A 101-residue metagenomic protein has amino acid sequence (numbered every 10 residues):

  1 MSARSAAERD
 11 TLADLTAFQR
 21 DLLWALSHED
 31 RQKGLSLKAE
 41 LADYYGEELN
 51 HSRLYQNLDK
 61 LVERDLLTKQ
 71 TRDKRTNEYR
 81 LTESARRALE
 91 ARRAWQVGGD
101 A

Functional and structural regions predicted by a protein language model:
M1-R31: Short alpha-helical segments that sit at the start of domains
W24, A39, E90: A cross-family signal for key residues in well-ordered alpha-helices that form functional helical elements
Q32-A42: Short acidic, hydrophobic short linear motifs in intrinsically disordered regions
A42-Y55: Short, positively charged loop/turn segments that connect secondary-structure elements
Y55-R64: Basic amphipathic alpha-helical segments that dock to polyanions
E63-D73, R80: Beta-hairpin "wing" of winged helix-turn-helix
K74-R92: Basic, amphipathic "hinge/linker" alpha-helix immediately C-terminal to the N-terminal HTH DNA-binding motif
R92-A101: Amphipathic alpha-helical dimerization/coiled-coil segments that flank or bridge DNA-binding/regulatory modules
